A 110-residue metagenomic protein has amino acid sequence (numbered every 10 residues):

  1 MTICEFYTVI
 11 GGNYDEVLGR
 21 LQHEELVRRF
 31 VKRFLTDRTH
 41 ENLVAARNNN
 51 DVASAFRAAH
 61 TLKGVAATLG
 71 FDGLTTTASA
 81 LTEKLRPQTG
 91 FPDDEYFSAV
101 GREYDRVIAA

Functional and structural regions predicted by a protein language model:
M1-R57, T61-A110: Two-component system phosphorelay core
